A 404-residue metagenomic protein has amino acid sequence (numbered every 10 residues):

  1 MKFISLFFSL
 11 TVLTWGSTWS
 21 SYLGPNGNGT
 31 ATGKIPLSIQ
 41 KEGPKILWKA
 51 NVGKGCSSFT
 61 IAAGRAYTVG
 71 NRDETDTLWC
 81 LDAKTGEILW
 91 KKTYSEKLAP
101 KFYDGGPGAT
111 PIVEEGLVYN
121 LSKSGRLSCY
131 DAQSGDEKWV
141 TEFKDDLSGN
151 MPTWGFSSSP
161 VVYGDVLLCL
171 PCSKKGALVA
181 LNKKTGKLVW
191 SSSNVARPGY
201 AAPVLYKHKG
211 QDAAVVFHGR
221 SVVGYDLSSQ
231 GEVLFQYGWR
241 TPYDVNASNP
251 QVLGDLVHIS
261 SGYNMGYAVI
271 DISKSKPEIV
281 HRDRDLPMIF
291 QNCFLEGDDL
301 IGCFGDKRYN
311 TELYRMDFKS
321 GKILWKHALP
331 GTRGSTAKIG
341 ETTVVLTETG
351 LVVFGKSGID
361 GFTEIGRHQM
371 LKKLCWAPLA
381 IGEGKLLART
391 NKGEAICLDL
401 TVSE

Functional and structural regions predicted by a protein language model:
S17-K45: Blade/loop signatures of beta-propeller domains
G24-G27, N71-D73, K123, C172-S173 (+6 more regions): Short loop/turn segments immediately following the C-termini of beta-strands
L47-T60, K91-I112, V140-V162, C172-K175 (+6 more regions): Extracytoplasmic beta-rich repeat domains
A63-G64, E115-G116, G164-D165, G210-D212 (+4 more regions): Short coil/turn segments that connect the beta-strands within blades of beta-propeller domains
T75-L78, A177, V223-G224, M265-V269 (+3 more regions): Structural motif
D82-T85, D131-S134, N182-T185, D226-Q230 (+4 more regions): Short loop/turn segments that connect beta-strands within beta-propeller blades
D285-S357: Loop/turn-rich, solvent-exposed surfaces of beta-rich toroidal or solenoidal domains
G350, L374-E404: Blade-level signature of beta-propeller repeat domains, shared across WD40, Kelch, NHL, RCC1 and BNR/Asp-box propellers
